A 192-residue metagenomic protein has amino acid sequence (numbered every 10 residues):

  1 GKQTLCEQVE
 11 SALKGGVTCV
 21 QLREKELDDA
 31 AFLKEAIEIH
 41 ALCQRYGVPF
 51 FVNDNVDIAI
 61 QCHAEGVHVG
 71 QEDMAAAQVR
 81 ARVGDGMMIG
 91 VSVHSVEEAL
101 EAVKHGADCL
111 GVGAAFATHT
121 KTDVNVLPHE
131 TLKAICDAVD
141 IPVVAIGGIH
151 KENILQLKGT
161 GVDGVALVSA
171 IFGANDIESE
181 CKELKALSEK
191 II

Functional and structural regions predicted by a protein language model:
G1-M74, A81-C109, V124-L127, A134 (+4 more regions): Conserved N-terminal beta1-alpha1 strand-loop-helix module at the mouth
V112, A117-V124: Phosphate-binding beta-alpha-beta segment of Rossmann-like dinucleotide-binding domains, i.e., the NAD(P)
V112, V144-I149, V165-S169: Glycine-rich beta-strand-to-loop/alpha-helix junction loops that act as flexible
V162: Asp-centered catalytic/switch region of ABC-type ATPase nucleotide-binding domains
